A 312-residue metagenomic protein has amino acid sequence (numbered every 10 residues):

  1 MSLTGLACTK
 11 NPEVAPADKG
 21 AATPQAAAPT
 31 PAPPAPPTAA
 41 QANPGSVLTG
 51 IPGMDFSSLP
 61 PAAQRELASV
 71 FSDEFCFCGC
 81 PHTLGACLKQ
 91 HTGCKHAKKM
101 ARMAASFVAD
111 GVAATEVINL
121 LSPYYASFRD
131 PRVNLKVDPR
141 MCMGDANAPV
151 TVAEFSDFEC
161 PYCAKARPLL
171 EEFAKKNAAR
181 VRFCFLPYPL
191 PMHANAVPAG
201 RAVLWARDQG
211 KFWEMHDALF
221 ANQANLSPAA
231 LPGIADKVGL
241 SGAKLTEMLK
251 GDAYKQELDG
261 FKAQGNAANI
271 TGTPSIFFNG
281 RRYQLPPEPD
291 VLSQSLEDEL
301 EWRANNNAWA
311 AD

Functional and structural regions predicted by a protein language model:
M1-G5: Bacterial N-terminal signal peptides
A7-P12: Bacterial signal peptide processing site
P16-G45: Post-signal peptide N-terminal segment of mature Sec-exported envelope proteins
P61-F77: Immediate flanking context of iron-sulfur cluster ligation sites
A63, L135-V150, K175: A short beta-strand-turn-helix
D73-K89, F158-Y162: Local cysteine-cluster metal-coordination motifs and their immediate loop/turn environment, predominantly Fe-S cluster
A153-S156, Y162-A174, L186, P232-D312: C-terminal cap of thioredoxin/glutaredoxin-like
A174-A235: Structural microenvironment flanking redox-active thiols in thiol-disulfide oxidoreductases
